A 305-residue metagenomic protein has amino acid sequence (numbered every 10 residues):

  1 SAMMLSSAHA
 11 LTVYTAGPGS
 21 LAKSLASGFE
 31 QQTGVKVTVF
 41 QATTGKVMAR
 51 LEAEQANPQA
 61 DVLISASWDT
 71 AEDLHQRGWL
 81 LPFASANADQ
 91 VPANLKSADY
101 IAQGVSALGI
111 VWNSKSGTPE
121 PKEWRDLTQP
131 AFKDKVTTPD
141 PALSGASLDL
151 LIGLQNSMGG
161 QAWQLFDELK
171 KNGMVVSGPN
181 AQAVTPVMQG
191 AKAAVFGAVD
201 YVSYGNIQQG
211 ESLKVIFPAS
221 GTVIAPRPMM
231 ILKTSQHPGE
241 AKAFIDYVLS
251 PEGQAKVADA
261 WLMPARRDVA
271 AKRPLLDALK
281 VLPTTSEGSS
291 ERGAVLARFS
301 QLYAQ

Functional and structural regions predicted by a protein language model:
A10-D73: Early extracytoplasmic/lumenal segment of secretory-pathway proteins
A16, S20-A22, P58-A191: Extracytoplasmic ligand-binding site segments that recognize negatively charged/polar headgroups
V37-T43, I64-S65, G173-P179, V215-F217: Short beta-strand-to-loop elements that line the ligand-binding cleft of bilobed periplasmic-binding protein-like
D69-D73, A193-S212, A255: A ligand-binding cleft/hinge motif common to bilobed small-molecule-binding domains
A93, S106, F166-K170, V176-S177 (+2 more regions): Periplasmic-binding protein-like
G109-S116, Q155, A225-H237, K256: A bilobed periplasmic-binding-protein/Venus flytrap-type ligand-binding module shared by bacterial periplasmic
L232-S286: Mature extracytoplasmic/periplasmic domains
R273-Q305: Extracellular/periplasmic bilobal clamshell ligand-binding domains
